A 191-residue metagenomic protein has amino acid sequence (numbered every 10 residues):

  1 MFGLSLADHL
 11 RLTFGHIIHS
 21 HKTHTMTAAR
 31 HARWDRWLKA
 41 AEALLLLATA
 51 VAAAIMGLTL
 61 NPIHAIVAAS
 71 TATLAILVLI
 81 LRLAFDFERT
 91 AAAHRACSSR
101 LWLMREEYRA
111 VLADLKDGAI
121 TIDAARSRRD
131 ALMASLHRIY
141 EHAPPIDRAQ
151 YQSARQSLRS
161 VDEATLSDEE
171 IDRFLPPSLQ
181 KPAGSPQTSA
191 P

Functional and structural regions predicted by a protein language model:
M1-A41, A84-P191: Conserved non-transmembrane functional hotspots
K22, L45, A65-A68: N-terminal, well-ordered alpha-helical segments
A43-V51, S70-I80, M104: Hydrophobic alpha-helical transmembrane segments of multipass integral membrane proteins
L45, A52, T59, R129-D130 (+1 more regions): Short alpha-helix boundary/capping motifs
A48-T59, L77-R89, L112: Membrane-helix exit/interface motif
L58-P62, D117-A119: Short helix-coil transition/hinge motifs at the ends and kinks of transmembrane helices, capturing the brief
L60-T73: Hydrophobic alpha-helical transmembrane segments
